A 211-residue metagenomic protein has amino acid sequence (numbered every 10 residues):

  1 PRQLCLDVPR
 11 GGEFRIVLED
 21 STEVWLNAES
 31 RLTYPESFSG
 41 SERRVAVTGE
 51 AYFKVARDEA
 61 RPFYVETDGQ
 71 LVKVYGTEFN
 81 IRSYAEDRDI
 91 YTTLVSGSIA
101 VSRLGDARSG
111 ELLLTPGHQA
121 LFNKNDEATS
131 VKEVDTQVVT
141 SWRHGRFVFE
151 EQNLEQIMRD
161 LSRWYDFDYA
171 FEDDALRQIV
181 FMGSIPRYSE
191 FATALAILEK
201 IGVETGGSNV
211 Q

Functional and structural regions predicted by a protein language model:
P1-Q211: A residue-level detector for the "anchor" residue at the start of short, highly conserved motifs
